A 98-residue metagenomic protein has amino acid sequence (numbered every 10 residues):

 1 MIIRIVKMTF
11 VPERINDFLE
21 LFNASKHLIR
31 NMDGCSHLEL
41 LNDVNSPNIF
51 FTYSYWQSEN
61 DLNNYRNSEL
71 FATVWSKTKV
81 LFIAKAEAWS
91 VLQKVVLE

Functional and structural regions predicted by a protein language model:
I2-M8, E39-R66: Short, well-ordered beta-strand segments in beta-rich or mixed alpha/beta enzyme and ligand-binding folds
F10-P12, S58, L92-V95: Non-catalytic surface loops within mature trypsin-like serine protease
P12, Y65-S68, K85: Residues at alpha-helix boundaries and the short loops/turns that link adjacent helices
R14-H37, L70-W75: Short amphipathic alpha-helical segments
H27, S54-W56, V80, S90: Charged/polar positions on well-ordered alpha helices
R30-D33, Q57, I83: Short conserved AdoMet
E39-S46, S76-E98: Glycine-rich beta-strand-turn "strand-cap" elements at beta-sheet edges
